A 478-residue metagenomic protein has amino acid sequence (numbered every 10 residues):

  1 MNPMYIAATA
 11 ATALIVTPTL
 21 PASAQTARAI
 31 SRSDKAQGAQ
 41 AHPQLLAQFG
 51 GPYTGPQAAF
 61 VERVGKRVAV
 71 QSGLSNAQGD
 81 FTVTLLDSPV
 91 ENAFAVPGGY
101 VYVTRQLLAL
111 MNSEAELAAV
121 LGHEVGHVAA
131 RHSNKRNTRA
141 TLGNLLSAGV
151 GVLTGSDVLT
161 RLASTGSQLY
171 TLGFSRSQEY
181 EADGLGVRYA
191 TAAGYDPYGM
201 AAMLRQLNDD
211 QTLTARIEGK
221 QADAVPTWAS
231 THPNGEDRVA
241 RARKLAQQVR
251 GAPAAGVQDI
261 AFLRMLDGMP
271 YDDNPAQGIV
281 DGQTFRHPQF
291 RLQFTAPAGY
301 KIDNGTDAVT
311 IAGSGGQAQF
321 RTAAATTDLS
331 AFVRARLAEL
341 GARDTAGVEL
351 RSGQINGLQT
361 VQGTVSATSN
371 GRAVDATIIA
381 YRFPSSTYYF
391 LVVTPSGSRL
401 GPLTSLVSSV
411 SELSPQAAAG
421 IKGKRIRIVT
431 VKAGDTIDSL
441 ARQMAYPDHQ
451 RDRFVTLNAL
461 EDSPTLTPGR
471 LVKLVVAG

Functional and structural regions predicted by a protein language model:
N2-A8, L14-Q293, T306-A308, A312-S314 (+2 more regions): A Zn2+-metalloprotease active-site environment signal
A118, V249, Y300, F390-R425: Surface-exposed amphipathic alpha-helical segments
R291, I355, D462-T465: Short, surface-exposed secondary-structure edge patches
Q293, G299-K301, T436, L471: Residue-level marker of beta-strand positions
F320-T322, T377, P384-P395: Short, well-ordered beta-strand elements
A338-S385: Signature of long, low-cysteine stretches enriched in small and polar/charged residues
P415-D448, R470: Primarily a LysM-type cell-wall glycan-binding module
Q450-G478: Extracellular LysM carbohydrate-binding repeats and other cell-envelope/extracellular binding modules
